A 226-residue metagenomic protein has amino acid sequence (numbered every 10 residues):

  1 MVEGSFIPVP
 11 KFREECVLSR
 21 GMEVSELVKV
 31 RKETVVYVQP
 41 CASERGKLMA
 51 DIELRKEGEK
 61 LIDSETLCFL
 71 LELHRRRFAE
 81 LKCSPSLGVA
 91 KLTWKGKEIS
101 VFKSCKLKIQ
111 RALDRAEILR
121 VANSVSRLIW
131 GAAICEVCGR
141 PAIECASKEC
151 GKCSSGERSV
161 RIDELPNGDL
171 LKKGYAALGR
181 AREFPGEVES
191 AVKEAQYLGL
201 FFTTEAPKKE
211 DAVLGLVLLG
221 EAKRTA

Functional and structural regions predicted by a protein language model:
M1-P40, S86-L87, S190-Y197, T204-K223: Glycine-rich phosphate/adenylate-binding loop
P10-C83, C145-L170: Short Lys/Arg-enriched alpha/beta "domain-start" segment
R75-A79, V125-A133: A common structural junction motif
E80-A90, W94-E98: Cytosolic Rossmann-like ligand/nucleotide-binding regulatory domains
A90, K106-L107: Hydrophobic residues embedded in beta-strands of well-ordered beta-sheets
A90, W130-C153: Short proline/glycine- and acidic-rich turn/helix-capping motifs at secondary-structure junctions
I99-S104, Q110-L128: Charge-rich, low-aromatic oligomerization/scaffolding segments with amphipathic character
L165-A206: Charged/polar low-complexity intrinsically disordered segments, enriched in acidic residues
